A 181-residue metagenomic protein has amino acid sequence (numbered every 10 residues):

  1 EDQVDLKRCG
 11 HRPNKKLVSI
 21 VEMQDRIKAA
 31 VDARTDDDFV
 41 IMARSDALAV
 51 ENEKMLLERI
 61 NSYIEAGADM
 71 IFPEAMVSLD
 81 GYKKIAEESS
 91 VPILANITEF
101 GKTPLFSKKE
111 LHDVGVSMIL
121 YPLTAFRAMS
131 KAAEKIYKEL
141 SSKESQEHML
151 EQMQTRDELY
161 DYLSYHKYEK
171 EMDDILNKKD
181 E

Functional and structural regions predicted by a protein language model:
E1-Y121, R127, K131, K135-K138 (+1 more regions): Alpha/beta enzyme core
F126-E181: Extended, intrinsically disordered, low-complexity segments
